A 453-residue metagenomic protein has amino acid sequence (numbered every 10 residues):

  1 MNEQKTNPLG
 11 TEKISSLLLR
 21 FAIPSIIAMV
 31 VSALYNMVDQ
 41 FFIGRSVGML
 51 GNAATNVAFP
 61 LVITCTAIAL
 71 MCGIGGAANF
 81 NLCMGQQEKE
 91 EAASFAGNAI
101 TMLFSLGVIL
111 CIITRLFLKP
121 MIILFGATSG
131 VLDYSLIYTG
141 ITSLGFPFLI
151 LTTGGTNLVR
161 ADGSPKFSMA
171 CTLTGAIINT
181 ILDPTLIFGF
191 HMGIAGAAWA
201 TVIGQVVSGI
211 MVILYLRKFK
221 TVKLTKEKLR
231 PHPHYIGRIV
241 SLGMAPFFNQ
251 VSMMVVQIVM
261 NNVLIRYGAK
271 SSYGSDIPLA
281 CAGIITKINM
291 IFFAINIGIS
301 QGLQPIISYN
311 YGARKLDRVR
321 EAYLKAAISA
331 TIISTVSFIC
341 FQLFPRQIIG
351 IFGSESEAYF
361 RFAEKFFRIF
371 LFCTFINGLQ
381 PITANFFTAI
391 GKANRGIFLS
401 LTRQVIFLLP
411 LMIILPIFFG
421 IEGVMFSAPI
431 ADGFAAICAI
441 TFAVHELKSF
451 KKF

Functional and structural regions predicted by a protein language model:
M1-A22, F80-G145, G189-M244, I307-C373 (+1 more regions): Short alpha-helical transmembrane segments in multi-pass integral membrane proteins
L9-S46, P60-G75, N79, F104-C111 (+5 more regions): N-terminal transmembrane alpha-helices
R20-D39, I141, G175, G204-S208 (+2 more regions): Transmembrane helical elements of multi-pass membrane transporters/channels
L34-N52, I122-S129, T185-M192, M254-I284 (+4 more regions): Helix-terminus/linker motif at the lipid-water interface of multi-pass membrane proteins
M49-P60, S135, T139, A198 (+2 more regions): Small-residue hotspots at the loop-to-helix junctions and early N-terminal turns of transmembrane alpha-helices
N52-I112, L149-S168, N261, C281-I339 (+2 more regions): Small-residue-rich hydrophobic transmembrane alpha-helices
T64-A67, N179-D183, G209-I213, I291 (+3 more regions): Hydrophobic transmembrane alpha-helices of multi-pass small-molecule transporters
G73, T142-R160, S168-A176, A197-I210 (+4 more regions): Short runs within selected transmembrane alpha-helices of multi-pass transporters and secretion channels
